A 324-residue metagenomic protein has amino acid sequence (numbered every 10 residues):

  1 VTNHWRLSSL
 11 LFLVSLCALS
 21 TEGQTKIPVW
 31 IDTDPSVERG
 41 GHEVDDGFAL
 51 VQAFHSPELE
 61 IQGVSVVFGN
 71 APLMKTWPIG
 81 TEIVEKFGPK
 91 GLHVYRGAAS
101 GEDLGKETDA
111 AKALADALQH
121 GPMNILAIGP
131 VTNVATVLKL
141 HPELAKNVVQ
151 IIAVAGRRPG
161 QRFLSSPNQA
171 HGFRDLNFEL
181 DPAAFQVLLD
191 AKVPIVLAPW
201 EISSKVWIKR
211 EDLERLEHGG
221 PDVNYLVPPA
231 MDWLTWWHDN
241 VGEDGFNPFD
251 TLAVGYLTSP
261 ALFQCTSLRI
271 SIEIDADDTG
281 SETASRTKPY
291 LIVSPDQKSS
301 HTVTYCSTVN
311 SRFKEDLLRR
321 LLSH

Functional and structural regions predicted by a protein language model:
V1-S9: Bacterial N-terminal signal peptides that target proteins for export
S8-A18: Bacterial N-terminal signal peptides
L16-K26: Bacterial Sec-dependent signal peptides at the C-terminal "C-region" and cleavage site
Q24-G63, F68-P78, P89-G91, D103-E211: Active-site histidine-anchored catalytic micro-motif
T25-P28, F48-S56, E60, L176-E179 (+1 more regions): Conformational coupling and interaction surfaces
I27, P72-H120, N124, D277-T279 (+4 more regions): Metal-dependent C-N hydrolase catalytic cores
